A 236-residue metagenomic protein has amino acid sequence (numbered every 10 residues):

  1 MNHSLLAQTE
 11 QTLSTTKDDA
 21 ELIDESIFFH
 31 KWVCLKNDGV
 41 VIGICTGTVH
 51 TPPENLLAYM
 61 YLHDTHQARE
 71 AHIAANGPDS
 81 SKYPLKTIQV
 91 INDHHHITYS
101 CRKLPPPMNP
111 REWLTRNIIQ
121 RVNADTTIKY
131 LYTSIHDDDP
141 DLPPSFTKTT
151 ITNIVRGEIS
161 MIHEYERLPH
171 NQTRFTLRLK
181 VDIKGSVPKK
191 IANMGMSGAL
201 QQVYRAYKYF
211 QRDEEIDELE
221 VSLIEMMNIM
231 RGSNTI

Functional and structural regions predicted by a protein language model:
M1-I236: Eukaryotic helix-grip
